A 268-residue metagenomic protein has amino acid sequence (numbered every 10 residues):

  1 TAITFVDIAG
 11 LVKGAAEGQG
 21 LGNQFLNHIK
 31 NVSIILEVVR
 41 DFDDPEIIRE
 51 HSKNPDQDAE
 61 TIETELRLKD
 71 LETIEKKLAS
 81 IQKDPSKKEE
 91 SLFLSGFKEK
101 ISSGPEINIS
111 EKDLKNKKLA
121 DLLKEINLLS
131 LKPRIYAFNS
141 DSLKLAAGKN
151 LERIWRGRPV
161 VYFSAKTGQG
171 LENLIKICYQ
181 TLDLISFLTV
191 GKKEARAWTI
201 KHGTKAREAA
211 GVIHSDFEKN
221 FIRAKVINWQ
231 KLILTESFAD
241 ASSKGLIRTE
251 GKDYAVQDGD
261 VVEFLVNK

Functional and structural regions predicted by a protein language model:
T1-E37, D41-T64, D113-I126: Switch II of P-loop NTPase G domains
D7, S33, D70, S142 (+1 more regions): Acidic active-site catalytic centers that drive phospho-/nucleotidyl reactions and related ester hydrolyses
G10-V12, R40-E46, N54-D56, R67 (+3 more regions): Conserved nucleotide-binding/hydrolysis micro-motifs of P-loop NTPases
N23, N27, E72, R207-E208: Short alpha-helical basic/polar micro-motif
N27, N31, T64, L68 (+2 more regions): Short, intrinsically disordered, mixed-charge
L36, I74, N139: Residue-level signal for inorganic ion chemistry
L71-K77: Conserved phosphoryl-transfer catalytic core
S80-K268: C-terminal-of-GTPase-core extension/linker across diverse P-loop GTPases
